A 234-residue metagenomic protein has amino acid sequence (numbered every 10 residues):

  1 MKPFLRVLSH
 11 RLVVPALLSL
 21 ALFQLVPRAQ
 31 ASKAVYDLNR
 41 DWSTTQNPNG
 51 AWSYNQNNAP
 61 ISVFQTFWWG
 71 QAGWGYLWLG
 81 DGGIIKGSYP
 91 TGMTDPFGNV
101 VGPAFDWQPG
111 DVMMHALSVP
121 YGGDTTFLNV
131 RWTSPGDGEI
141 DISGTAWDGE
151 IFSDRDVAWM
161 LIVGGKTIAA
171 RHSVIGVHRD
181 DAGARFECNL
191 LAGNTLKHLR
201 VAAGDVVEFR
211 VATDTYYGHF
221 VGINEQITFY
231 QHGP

Functional and structural regions predicted by a protein language model:
M1-S9: N-terminal secretory signal peptides that target proteins for export/translocation
F4-L5, L18, L38, L199: Generic secretory/membrane-interface signal
V13-Q24: Bacterial N-terminal signal peptides
L25-A31: Sec/Tat signal peptide C-region and signal peptidase I cleavage site
S32-G233: Gly-Asp-aromatic-enriched flexible segments
